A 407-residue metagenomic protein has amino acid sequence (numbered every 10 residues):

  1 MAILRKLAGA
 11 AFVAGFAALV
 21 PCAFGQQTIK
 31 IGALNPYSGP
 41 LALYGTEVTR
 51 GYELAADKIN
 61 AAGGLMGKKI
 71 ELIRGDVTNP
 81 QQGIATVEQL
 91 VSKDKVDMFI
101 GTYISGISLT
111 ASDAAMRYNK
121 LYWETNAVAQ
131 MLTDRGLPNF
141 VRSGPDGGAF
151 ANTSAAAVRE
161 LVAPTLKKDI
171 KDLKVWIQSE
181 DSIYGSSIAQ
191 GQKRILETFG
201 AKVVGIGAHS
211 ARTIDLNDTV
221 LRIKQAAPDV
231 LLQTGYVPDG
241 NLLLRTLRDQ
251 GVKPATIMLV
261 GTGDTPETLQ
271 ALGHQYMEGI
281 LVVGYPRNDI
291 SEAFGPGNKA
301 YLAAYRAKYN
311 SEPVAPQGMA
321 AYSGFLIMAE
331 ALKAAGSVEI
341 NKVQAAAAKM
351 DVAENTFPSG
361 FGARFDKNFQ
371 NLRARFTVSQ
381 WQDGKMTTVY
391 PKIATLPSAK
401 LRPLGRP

Functional and structural regions predicted by a protein language model:
M1-F12: Bacterial N-terminal signal peptides that target proteins for export
A10-P21: Bacterial N-terminal signal peptides
G32-E53, G75-Q81, Y103-I104, Q178-S187 (+3 more regions): Extracytoplasmic "Venus flytrap"
L43-V48, G63-R135, S143, H209-L216 (+2 more regions): Beta-alpha junction/loop-to-helix N-cap segments that form part of ligand/metal-binding clefts
R50-L72, A163-K168, E197-A201: Signal peptide-proximal N-terminal region of secreted/periplasmic/extracellular or secretory-lumen proteins
V96-I206, I257-L281: Extracytoplasmic ligand/sensor domains, especially the bilobed periplasmic-binding protein
L247-Y322, K333-A334, T388-R406: Extracellular/periplasmic periplasmic-binding protein-like sensory domains
Y305-G318, A329-V389: Segments of small-molecule ligand-sensing domains
